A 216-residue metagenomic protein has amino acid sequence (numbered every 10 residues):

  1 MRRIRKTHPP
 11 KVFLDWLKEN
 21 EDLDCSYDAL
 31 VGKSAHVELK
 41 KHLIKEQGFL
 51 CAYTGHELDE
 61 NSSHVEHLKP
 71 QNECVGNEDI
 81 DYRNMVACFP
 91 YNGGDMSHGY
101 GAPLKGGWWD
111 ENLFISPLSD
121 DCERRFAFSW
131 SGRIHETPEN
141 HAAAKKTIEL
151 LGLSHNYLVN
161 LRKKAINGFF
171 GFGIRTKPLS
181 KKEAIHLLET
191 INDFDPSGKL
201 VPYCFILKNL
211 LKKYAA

Functional and structural regions predicted by a protein language model:
M1-F49, H56-V65, K69-A216: Replace "small metal-dependent catalytic modules" with "small catalytic or cofactor-binding modules
